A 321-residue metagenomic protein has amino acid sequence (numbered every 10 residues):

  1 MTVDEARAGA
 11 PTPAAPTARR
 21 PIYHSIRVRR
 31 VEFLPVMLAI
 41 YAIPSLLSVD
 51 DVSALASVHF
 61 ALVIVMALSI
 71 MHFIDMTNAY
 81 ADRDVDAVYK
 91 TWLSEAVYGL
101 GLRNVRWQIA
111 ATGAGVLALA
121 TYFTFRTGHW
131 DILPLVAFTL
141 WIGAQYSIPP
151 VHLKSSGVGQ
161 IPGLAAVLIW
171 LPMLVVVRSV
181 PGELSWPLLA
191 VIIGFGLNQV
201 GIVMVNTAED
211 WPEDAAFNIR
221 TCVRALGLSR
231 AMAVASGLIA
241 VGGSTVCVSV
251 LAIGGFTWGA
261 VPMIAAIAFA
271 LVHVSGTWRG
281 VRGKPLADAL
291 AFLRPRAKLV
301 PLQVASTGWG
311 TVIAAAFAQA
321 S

Functional and structural regions predicted by a protein language model:
A18, Y23, E95-E183: Intramembrane alpha-helical segments
R19, Y23, R230, L251-S321: Extended hydrophobic alpha-helices typical of membrane-associated regions
M37-P44, Q160-V177, R224-L228, A291-G310: Small-residue-rich segments of transmembrane alpha-helices in multi-pass membrane proteins, especially helix faces
A39-Y80, I132-A144, L184-V205: Membrane-embedded alpha-helical segments that form the functional core of polytopic membrane enzymes, especially those
S48-V58, G163-W211, S229-A233, I239-A240: Functional transmembrane core segments of multi-pass inner-membrane proteins
M66-E95, N198-V223: Acidic (Asp/Glu-rich) catalytic motifs at the cytosolic membrane interface
D75, I142-K154, V203, T207 (+1 more regions): C-terminal ends of transmembrane helices
R83-I132, I219-F256, K298-Q303: Multi-pass membrane catalytic core of lipid/isoprenoid biosynthesis enzymes
